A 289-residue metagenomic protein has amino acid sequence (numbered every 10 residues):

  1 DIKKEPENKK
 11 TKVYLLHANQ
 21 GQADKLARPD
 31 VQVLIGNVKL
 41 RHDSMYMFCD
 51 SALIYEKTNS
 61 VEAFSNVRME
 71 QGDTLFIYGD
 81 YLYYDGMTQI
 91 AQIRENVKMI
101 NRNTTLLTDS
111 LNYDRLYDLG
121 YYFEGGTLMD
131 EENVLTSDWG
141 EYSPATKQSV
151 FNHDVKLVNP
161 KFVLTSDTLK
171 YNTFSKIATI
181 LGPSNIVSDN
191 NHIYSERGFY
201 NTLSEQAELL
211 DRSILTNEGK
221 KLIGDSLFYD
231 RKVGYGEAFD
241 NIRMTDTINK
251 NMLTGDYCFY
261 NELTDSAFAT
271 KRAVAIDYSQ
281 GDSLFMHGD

Functional and structural regions predicted by a protein language model:
D1-D289: N-terminal amphipathic/hydrophobic interface segments
